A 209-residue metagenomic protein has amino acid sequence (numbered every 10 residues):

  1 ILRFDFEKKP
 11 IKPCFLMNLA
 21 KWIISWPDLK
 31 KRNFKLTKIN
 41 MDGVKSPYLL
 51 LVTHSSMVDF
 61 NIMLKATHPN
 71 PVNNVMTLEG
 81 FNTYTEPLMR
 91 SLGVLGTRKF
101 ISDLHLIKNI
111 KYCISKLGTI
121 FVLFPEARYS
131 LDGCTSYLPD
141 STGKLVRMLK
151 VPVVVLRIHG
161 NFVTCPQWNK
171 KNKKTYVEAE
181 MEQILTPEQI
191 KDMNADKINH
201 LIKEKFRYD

Functional and structural regions predicted by a protein language model:
F4-I23: Helix-enriched interaction subdomains in cytosolic or periplasmic regions, typified by TIR/SEFIR signaling/NADase cores
M17-N18, W22-H54: Helix-to-loop junction immediately C-terminal to a conserved catalytic motif
V44-I101: Catalytic core of membrane glycerolipid acyltransferases/transacylases, capturing the structured, soluble-facing
P47-L49, G118-F124, V154: Residue-level preference for the first positions of well-ordered beta-strands
L95-G118: Helix-adjacent hinge/juxtasegments
C113-G143: Catalytic-site beta-strand/loop segments enriched in glycine and acidic/polar residues
G133-D196: A cross-family acyltransferase "interaction/gating" segment
I184, L201-R207: A conserved mid-domain beta-alpha-beta active-site/ligand-binding segment of alpha/beta enzyme cores
